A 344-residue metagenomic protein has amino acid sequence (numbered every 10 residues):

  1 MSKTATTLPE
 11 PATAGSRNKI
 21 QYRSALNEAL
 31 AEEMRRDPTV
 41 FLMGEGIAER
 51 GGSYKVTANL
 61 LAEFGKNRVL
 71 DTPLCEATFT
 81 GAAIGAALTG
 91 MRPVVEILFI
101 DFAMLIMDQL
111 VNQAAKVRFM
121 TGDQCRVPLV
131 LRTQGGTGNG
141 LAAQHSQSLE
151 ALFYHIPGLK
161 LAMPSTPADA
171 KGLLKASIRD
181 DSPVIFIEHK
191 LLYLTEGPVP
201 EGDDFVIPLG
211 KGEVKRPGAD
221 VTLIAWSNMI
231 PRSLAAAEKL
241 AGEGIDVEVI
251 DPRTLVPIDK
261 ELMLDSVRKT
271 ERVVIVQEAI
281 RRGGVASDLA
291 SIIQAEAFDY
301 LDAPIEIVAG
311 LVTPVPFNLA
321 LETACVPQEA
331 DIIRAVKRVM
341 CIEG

Functional and structural regions predicted by a protein language model:
M1-P183, I187, T323: Thiamine diphosphate
I47, N59, E63, C125-V130 (+2 more regions): Thiamine diphosphate
